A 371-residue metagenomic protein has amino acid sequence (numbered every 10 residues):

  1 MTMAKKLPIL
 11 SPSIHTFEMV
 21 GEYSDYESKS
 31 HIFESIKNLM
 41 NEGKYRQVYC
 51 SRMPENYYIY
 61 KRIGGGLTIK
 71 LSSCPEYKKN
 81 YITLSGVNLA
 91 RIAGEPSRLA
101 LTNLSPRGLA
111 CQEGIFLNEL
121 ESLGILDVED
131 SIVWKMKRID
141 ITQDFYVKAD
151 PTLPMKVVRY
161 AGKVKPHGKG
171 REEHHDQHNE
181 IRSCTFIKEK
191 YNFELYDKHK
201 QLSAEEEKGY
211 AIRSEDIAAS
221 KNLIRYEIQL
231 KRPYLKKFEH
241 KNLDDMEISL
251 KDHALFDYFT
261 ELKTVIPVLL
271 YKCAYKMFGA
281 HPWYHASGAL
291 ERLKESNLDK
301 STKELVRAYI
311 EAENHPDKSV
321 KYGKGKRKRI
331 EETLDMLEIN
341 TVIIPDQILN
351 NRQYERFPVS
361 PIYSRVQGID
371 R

Functional and structural regions predicted by a protein language model:
M1-K318, L337-R371: Structured, helix-rich domain cores that form ligand/interaction pockets
K324-K328: Helix-turn-helix DNA-binding segment
I330-T333: Residues in the recognition helix of alpha-helical DNA-binding motifs
